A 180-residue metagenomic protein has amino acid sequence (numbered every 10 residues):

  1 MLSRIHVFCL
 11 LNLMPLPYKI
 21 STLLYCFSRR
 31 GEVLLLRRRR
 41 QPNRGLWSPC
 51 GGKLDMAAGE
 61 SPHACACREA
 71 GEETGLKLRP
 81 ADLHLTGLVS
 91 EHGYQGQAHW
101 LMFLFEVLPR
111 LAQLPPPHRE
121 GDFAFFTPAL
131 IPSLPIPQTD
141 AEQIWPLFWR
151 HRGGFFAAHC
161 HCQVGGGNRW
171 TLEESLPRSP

Functional and structural regions predicted by a protein language model:
V7-L34: Conserved N-terminal beta-strand and adjoining loop/helix that marks the start of the Nudix/MutT-like hydrolase domain
I20-T22, G31, L101-F103, G121 (+1 more regions): Change "...and in nucleic-acid phosphodiester-cleaving endonucleases..." to "...and in nucleic-acid processing enzymes
P42-W47, H99: A conserved beta-turn-beta hairpin within the catalytic core of GNAT-like acetyltransferases that forms part
L54-A81, S90-Q143, E173-S179: Unchanged
W149-P180: Charged phosphate-binding loop/patch that engages nucleotide di/tri-phosphates or the phosphate backbone of nucleic
